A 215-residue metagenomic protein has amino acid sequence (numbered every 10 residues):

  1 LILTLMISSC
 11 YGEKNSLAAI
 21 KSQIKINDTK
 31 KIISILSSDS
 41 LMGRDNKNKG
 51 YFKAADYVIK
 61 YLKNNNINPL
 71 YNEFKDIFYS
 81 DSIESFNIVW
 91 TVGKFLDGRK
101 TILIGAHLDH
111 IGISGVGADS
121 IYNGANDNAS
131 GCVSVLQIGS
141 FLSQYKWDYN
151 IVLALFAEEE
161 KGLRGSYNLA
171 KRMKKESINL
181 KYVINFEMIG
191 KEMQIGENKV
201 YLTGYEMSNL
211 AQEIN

Functional and structural regions predicted by a protein language model:
L1-I20: Bacterial Sec-dependent N-terminal signal peptides
N15-Q23, D39-K49, D76-Y79, G117-N128 (+2 more regions): Second-shell loop/turn segments in exported
S16-A18, S22-K53, N65, I184-K191: N-terminal capping segment at the start of a domain
K31, G98-I102, W147-V152, I178-Y182 (+1 more regions): Loop/turn elements at helix/coil->beta-strand transitions in domains of secreted/extracellular proteins
S34-M42, I59-N68, T91, Q137-W147 (+1 more regions): Sec-exported extracytoplasmic/periplasmic mature domains
L36, L62, Y79-G115: Acidic/His- and Gly-rich active-site-bordering loop/insert found across diverse amide/peptide-bond hydrolases
R44-G93: A non-catalytic alpha/beta surface segment that caps or lines the substrate-entry region of metallo-dependent hydrolase
E84-N87, A118-S208: Acidic/histidine-rich catalytic neighborhood of metal-dependent amide-processing enzymes
